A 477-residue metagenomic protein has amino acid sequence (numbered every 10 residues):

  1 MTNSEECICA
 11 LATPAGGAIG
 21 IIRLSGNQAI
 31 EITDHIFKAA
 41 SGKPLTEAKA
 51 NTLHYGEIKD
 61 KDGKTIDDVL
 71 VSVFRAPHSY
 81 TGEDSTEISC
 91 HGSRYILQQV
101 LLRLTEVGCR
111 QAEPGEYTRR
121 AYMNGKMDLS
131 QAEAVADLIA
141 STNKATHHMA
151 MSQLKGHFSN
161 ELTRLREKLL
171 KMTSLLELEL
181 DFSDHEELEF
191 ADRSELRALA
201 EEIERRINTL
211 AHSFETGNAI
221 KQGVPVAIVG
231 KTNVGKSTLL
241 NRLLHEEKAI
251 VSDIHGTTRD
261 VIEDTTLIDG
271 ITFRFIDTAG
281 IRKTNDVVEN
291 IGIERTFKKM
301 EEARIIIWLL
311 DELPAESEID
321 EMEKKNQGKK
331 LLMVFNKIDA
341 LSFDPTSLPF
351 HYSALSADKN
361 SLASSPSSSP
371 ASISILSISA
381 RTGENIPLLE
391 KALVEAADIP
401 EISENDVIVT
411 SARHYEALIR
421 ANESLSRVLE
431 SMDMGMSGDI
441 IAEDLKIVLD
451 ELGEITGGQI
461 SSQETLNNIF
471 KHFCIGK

Functional and structural regions predicted by a protein language model:
M1-H148, S152, G156, L332: A glycine-rich (often HGG/GG-containing) alpha/beta subdomain
T2-L11, K144-L267, T284, A315-K477: C-terminal-of-GTPase-core extension/linker across diverse P-loop GTPases
P14-G16, K64, Y80, I220 (+4 more regions): Conserved catalytic network of the ASCE P-loop NTPase/AAA+ motor domain
Y55-D67, V71-R75, G256-T284, E302: Switch I (G2) and immediately adjacent beta-strands of P-loop GTPase domains
L244, A279-G280, R304, D311-E312 (+1 more regions): Short glycine-/small-residue-rich Rossmann-like dinucleotide-binding loops
F275, L309, V334: Generic enzyme active-site microenvironment
E289-E312: Inter-motif core of Ras-like GTPase G domains
